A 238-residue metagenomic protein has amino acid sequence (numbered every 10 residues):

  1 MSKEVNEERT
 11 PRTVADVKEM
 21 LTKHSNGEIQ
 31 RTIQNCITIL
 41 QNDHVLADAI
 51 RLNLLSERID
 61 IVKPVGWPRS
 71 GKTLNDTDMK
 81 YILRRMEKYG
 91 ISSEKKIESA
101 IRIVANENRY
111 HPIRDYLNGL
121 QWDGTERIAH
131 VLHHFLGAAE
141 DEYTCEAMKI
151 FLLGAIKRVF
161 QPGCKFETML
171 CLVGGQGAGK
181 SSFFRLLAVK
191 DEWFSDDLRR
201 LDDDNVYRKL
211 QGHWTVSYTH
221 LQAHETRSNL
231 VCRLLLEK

Functional and structural regions predicted by a protein language model:
M1-R127, E142-E146: N-terminal nucleic-acid engagement/recognition segments and initiation subdomains in replication, restriction
E4-E7, E225, L230: N-terminal cationic leader/targeting segments used for protein routing and processing
T13, R31-T32, S93, D197-N205 (+1 more regions): Intrinsic-disorder/low-complexity, polar/charged segments
I101-Y207, Q211-W214: P-loop NTPase catalytic core of nucleic-acid-dependent motor ATPases
T219-T226, K238: Conserved small/polar residues in nucleotide/adenosyl-binding loops
V231-K238: Hydrophobic alpha-helical segments, chiefly the membrane-spanning helices and signal/signal-anchor peptides
